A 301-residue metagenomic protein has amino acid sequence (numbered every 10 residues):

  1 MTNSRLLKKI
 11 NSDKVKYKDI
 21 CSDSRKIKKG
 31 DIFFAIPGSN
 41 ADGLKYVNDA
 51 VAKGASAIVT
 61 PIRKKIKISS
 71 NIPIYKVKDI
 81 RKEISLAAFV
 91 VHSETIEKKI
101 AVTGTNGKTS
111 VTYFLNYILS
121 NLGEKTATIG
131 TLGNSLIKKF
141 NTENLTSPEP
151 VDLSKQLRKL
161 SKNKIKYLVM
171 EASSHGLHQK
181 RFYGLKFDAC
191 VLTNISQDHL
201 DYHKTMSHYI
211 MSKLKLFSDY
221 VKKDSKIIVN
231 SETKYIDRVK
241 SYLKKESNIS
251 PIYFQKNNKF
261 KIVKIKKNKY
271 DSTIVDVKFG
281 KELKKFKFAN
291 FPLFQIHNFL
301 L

Functional and structural regions predicted by a protein language model:
M1-L86, V90, K234, K261-K264 (+2 more regions): N-terminal leader/targeting and accessory segments in enzymes
K26-I27, Y270, V275, F279-L301: Nucleotide phosphate-binding/pyrophosphate-handling subdomain across enzymes that bind or process nucleotide phosphates
I27-K28, I62-I72, S135-K138, K180-K186 (+1 more regions): Short loop/helix-cap segments at secondary-structure boundaries that form the rim of catalytic
D31, A50, A87, V102 (+8 more regions): Residue-level signal for inorganic ion chemistry
K53-S56, N71-I72, I96-E97, Y220-S225 (+1 more regions): A short helix->loop->beta-strand "cap" motif at the edges of active sites that frequently abuts
A88-N134, K139: Walker A (P-loop) phosphate-binding motif
G130-D152, Q156: P-loop NTPase switch/communication element
L160, I165-D201, D237-K285: Extended acidic/charged loop-beta regions that coordinate divalent cations and stabilize anionic phosphate/carboxylate
